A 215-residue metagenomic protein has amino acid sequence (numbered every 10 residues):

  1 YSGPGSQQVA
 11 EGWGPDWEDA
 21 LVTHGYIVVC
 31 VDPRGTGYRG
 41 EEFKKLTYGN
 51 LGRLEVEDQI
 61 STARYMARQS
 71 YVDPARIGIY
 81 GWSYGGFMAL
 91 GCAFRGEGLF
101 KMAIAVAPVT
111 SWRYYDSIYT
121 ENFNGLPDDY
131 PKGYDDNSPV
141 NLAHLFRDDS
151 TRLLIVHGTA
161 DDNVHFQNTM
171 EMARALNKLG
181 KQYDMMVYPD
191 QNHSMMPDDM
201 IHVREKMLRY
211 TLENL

Functional and structural regions predicted by a protein language model:
Y1-L215: Serine-hydrolase catalytic core recognition
